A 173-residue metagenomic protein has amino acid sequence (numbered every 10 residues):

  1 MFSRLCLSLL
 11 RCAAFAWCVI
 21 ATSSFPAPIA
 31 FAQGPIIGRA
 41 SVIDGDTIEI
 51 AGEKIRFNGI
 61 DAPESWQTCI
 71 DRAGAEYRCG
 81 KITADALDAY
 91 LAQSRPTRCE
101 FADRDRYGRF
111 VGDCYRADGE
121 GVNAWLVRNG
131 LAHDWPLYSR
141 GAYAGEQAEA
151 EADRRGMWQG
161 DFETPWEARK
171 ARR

Functional and structural regions predicted by a protein language model:
F2-R173: Small beta-barrel nucleic-acid-binding modules, primarily SNase/OB-fold domains and secondarily Tudor-like barrels
